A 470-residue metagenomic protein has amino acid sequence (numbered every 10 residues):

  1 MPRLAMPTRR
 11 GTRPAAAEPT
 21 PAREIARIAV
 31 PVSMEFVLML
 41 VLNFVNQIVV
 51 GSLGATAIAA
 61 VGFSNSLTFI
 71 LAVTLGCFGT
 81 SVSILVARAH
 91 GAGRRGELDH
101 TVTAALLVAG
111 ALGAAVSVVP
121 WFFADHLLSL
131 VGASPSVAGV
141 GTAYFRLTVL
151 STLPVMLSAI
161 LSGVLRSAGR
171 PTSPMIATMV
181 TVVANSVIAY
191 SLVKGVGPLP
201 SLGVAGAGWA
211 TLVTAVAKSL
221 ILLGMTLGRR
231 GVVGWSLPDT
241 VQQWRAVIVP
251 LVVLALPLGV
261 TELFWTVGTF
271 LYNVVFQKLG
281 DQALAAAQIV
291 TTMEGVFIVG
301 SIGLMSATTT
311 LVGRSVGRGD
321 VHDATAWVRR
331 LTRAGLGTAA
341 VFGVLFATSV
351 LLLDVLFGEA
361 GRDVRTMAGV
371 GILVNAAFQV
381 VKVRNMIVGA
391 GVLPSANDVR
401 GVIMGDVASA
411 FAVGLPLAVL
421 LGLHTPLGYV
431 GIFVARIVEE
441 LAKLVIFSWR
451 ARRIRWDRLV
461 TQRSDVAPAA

Functional and structural regions predicted by a protein language model:
M1-V32, V86-L153, A184-V187, S191 (+3 more regions): Short alpha-helical transmembrane segments in multi-pass integral membrane proteins
V32-I84, T148-V155, V249-R314, G335-F342 (+2 more regions): Transmembrane helix-bundle signature of multi-pass secondary active exporters and lipid flippases
V41, S52-A55, A89-A92, S167-A168 (+5 more regions): Helix-loop interface residues and adjacent transmembrane-helix termini in multi-pass membrane transporters, primarily
N43-F44, Y272, T348-L352, N397: Non-cytoplasmic
F44-I48, V118, H126, I160-V164 (+7 more regions): Alpha-helical transmembrane segments of multipass membrane proteins
V50-G51, A87, L128, R166-S167 (+8 more regions): Helix-capping/transition residues at the boundaries of transmembrane alpha-helices and the short helical linkers
I58-V118, V155-P174, A286-V350, N385-G405: Small-residue-rich hydrophobic transmembrane alpha-helices
G79, L147-S167, P174-V182, A207-L222 (+6 more regions): Short runs within selected transmembrane alpha-helices of multi-pass transporters and secretion channels
